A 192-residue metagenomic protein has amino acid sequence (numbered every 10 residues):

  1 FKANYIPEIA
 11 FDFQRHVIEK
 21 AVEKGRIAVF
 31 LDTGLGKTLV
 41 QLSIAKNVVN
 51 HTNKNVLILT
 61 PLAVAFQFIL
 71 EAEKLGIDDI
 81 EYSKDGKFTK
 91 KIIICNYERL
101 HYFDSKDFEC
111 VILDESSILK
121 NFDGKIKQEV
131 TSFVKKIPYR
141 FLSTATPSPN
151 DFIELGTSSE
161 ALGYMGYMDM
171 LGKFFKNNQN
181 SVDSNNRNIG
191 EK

Functional and structural regions predicted by a protein language model:
F1-F30: Conserved pre-motif I regulatory segment
K24-I44: Walker A/P-loop
D32, P61, T146: P-loop (Walker A) phosphate-binding loop of NTP-binding proteins
T38-S43, T52-K74, P149-E154: Conserved Walker A/P-loop ATP-binding site and its immediately adjacent core in helicase/helicase-like ATPase domains
N53-N55, C110, K127-K192: Conserved P-loop NTPase motor "coupling/switch" region that bridges the ATPase
A63-G86, L162-G166: Conserved helix-turn-beta segment of the N-terminal RecA-like "Helicase ATP-binding" lobe in SF1/SF2 helicases
F88-Y102: Conserved two-lobed SF2 helicase motor
D114-S116: Walker B catalytic acidic pair
